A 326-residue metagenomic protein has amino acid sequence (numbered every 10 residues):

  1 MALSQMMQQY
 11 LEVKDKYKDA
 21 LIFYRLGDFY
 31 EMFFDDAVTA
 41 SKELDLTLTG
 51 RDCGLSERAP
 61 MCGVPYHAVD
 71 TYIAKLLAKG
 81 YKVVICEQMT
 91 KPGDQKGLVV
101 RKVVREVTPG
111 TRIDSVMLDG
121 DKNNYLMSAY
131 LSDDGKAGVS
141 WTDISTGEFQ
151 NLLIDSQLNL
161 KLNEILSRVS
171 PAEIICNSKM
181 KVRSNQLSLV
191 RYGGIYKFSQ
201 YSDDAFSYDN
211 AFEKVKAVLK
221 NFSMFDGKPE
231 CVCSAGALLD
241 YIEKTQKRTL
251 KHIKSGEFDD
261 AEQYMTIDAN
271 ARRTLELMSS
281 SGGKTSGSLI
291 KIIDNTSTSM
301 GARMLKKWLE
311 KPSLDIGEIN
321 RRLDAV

Functional and structural regions predicted by a protein language model:
M1-V326: Charged catalytic and DNA/RNA-contacting regions of genome-maintenance and nucleic-acid-processing enzymes
